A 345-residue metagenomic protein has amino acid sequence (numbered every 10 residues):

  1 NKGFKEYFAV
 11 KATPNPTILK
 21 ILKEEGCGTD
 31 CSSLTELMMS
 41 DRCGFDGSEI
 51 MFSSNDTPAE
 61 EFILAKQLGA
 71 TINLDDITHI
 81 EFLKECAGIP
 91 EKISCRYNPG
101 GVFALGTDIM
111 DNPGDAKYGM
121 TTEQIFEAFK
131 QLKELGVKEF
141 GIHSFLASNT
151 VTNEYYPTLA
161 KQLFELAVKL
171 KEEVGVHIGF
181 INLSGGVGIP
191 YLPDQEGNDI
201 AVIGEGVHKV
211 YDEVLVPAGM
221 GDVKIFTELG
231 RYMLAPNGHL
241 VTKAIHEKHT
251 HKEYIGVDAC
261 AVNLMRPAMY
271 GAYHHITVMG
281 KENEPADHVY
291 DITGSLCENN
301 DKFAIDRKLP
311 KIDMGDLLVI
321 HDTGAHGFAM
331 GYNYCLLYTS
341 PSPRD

Functional and structural regions predicted by a protein language model:
K5-F180, I189: Active-site-proximal beta-alpha core segment in soluble small-molecule metabolic enzymes
V10, S54-N55, D75-I77, Y97-N98 (+7 more regions): Fold-independent oxyanion-binding glycine-rich loops and adjacent beta-strand/coil segments at enzyme active sites
T13, T78, M120-E123, E154 (+8 more regions): Conserved active-site and cofactor/substrate-binding residues in soluble primary-metabolism enzymes
S48, A70, E91-I93, A116 (+10 more regions): Structural beta-strand/beta-sheet cores of well-ordered domains, especially the beta-sheet scaffolds that support
G101-L105, G179-Q195, F226-N237, L264-M265 (+1 more regions): Flexible glycine/acidic-rich beta-alpha junction loops that bind and position SAM and/or redox cofactors in anaerobic
T152-L159, P190-I203, L234-H246, I305-K308: Short glycine/threonine-rich loop-to-helix capping motif typified by GTGT followed within a few residues by an Asp-Pro
F164-V214: Acidic, glycine-rich loop-and-beta core segments that form the ion-binding/anion-interacting portion of active sites
D212-V216, M220-S340, R344: Charged (often Lys/Glu-rich) extended helix/loop segments that serve as interaction or gating elements
